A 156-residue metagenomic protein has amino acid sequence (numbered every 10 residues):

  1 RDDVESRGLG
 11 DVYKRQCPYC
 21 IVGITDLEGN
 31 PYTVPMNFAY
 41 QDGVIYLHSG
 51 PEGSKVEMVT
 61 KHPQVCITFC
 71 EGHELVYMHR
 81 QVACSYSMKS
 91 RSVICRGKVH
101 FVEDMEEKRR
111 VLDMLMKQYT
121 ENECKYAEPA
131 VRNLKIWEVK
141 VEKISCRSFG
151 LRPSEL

Functional and structural regions predicted by a protein language model:
D2, Y32-V34, R91-C95: Short beta-strand segments
D2-L9, Y13: Single conserved hydrophobic/aromatic residue that forms the stacking wall/gate of nucleotide- or nucleobase-binding
R15, T60-V65, D113, K117-E121: Short, intrinsically disordered, mixed-charge
C17-P51, I67: Short beta-strand segments
G43-V44, P63, E142-I144: Beta-strand-connecting loop/turn residues
K55-Y77, C84-Y86: Helix-adjacent hinge/juxtasegments
E74-L156: Charged, gly/pro-rich active-site loop segments
